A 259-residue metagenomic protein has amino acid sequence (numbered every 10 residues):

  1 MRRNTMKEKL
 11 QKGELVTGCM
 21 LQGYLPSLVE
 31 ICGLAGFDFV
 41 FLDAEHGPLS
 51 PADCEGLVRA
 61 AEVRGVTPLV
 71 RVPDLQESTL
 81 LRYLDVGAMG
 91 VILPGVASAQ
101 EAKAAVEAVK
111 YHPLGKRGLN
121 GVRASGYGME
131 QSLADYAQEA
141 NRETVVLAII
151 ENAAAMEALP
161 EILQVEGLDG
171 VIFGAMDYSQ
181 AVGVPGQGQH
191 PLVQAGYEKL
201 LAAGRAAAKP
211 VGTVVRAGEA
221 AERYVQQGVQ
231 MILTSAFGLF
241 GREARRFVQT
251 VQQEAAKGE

Functional and structural regions predicted by a protein language model:
M1-M20, E130-R142, E198-A206, E259: N-terminal amphipathic alpha-helix/helix-capping segment at the start of soluble metabolic enzymes
M1-P68, V72-L75, E107, V146 (+1 more regions): Conserved N-terminal beta1-alpha1 strand-loop-helix module at the mouth
M20, V40-F41, I92, I172 (+2 more regions): Conserved beta-strand positions in the central sheet of alpha/beta enzyme cores
E30, L34, L75-M89, L93 (+3 more regions): Catalytic cores of alpha/beta
L57, A61, A99-G115, P185 (+1 more regions): C-terminal helical cap(s) of enzyme catalytic domains, especially alpha/beta-barrels
Q76, R117-G128, T144, I150-A154 (+1 more regions): C-terminal alpha-helical cap/extension of soluble enzyme domains
S78, G90-E166, D177, A255: Conserved anion-binding
G90-A104, V171-Q180, V229-F247: Glycine-rich phosphate-binding active-site loops on the catalytic face of alpha/beta enzymes
